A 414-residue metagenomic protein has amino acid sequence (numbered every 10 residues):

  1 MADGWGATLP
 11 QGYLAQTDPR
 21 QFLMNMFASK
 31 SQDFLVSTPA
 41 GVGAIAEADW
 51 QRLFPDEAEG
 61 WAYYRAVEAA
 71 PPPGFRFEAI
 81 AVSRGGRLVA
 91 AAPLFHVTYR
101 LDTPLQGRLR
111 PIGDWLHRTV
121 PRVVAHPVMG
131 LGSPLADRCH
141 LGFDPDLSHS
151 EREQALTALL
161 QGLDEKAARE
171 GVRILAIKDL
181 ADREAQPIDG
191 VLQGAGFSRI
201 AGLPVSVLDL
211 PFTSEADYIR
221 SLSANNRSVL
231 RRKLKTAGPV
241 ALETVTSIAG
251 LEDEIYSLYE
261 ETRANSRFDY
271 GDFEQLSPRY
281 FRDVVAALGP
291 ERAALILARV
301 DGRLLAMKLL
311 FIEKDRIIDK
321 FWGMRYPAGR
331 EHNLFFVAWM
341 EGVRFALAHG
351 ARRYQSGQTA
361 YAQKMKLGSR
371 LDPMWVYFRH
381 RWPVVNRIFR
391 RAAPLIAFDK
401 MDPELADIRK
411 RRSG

Functional and structural regions predicted by a protein language model:
Y13-M24: Short, Lys/Arg-enriched N-terminal segments with co-localized hydrophobic residues within the first ~10-30 amino acids
F22-D33, H96-V97, R138, L180-D182 (+4 more regions): Active-site/acyl-donor-binding loops of N-acyltransferases
M26-R110, I174-R330: A conserved beta-strand-loop-helix scaffold within acyl/acetyltransferase catalytic domains
F75-E78, S83-R84, V89, H96-S198 (+1 more regions): Acyl-donor binding region in acyl/amide transferases
E260, A264-R267, A286-G289, R303 (+9 more regions): Hydrophobic alpha-helix feature that most strongly marks membrane-spanning transmembrane helices and their immediate
